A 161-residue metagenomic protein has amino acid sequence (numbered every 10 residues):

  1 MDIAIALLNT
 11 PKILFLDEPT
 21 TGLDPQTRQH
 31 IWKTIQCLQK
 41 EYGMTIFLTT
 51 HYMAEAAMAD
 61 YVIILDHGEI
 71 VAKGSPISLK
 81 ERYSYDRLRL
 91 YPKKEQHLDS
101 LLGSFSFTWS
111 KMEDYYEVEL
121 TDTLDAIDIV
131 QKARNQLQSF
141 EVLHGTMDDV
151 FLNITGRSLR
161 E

Functional and structural regions predicted by a protein language model:
T10: Conserved catalytic motifs of ABC-family nucleotide-binding domains
L14-D17: Catalytic Walker B motif of ABC-type/P-loop ATPase nucleotide-binding domains
P25-T27: Helix N-cap at the start of a conserved alpha-helix in ABC-type nucleotide-binding domains
Q29-Y42: Helical segment within the ABC ATPase nucleotide-binding domain
K73-G74: ABC ATPase "signature
R87-R157: Short, charged/small-residue-rich alpha-helical element at the C-terminal edge of ABC transporter nucleotide-binding
